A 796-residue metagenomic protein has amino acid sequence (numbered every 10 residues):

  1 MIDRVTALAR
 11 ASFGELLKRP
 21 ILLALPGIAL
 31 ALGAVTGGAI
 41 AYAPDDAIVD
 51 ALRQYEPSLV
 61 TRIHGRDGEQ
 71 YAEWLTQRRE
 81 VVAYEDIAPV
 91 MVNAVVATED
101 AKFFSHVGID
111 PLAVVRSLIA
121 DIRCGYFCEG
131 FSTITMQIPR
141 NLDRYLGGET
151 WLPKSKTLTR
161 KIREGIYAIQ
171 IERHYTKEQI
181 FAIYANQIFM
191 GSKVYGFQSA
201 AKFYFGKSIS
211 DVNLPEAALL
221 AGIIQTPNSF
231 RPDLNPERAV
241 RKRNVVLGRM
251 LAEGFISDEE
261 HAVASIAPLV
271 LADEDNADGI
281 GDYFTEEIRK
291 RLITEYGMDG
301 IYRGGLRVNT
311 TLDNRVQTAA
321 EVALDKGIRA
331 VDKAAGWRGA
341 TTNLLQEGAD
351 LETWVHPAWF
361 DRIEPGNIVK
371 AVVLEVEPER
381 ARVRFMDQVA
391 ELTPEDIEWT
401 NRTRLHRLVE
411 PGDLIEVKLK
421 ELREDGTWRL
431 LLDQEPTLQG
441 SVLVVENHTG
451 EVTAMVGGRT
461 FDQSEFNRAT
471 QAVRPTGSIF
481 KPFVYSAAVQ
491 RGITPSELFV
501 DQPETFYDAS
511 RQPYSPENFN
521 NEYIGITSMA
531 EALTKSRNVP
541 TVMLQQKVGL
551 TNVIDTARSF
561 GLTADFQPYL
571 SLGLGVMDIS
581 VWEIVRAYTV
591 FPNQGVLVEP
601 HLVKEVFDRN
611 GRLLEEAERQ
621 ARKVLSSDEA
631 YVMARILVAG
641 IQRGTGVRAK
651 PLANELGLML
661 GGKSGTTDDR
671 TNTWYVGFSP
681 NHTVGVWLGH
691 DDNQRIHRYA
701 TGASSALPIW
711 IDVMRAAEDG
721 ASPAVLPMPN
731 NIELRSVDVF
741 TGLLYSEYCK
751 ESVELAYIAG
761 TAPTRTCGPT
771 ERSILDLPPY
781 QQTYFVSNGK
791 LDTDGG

Functional and structural regions predicted by a protein language model:
M1-H64, K102, I122: N-terminal type II signal-anchor transmembrane helix that functions as the membrane-insertion/stop-transfer segment
A31, S58-V60, H64-A262, T460 (+3 more regions): Peptidoglycan glycan-strand catalytic modules in the bacterial/periplasmic cell-wall system
V95-V96, M250, A320, P378 (+6 more regions): Active-site SXXK
F104-V114, Y195-Q198, S257-E260, V489-D508 (+2 more regions): Short, well-structured active-site flanking segments
C124-L146, S210, A277-I280, H448 (+3 more regions): Conserved catalytic neighborhood of penicillin-recognizing serine enzymes
A168, E172, I224-K242, R303-D313 (+9 more regions): Active-site loop and adjoining helix of the penicillin-binding protein/serine DD-peptidase-beta-lactamase fold
A252, S257-I363, E379, E517-N521 (+1 more regions): Non-catalytic structural connector segments
T310, N314-K326, A330, L351-W354 (+7 more regions): A penicillin-recognizing enzyme superfamily signal
